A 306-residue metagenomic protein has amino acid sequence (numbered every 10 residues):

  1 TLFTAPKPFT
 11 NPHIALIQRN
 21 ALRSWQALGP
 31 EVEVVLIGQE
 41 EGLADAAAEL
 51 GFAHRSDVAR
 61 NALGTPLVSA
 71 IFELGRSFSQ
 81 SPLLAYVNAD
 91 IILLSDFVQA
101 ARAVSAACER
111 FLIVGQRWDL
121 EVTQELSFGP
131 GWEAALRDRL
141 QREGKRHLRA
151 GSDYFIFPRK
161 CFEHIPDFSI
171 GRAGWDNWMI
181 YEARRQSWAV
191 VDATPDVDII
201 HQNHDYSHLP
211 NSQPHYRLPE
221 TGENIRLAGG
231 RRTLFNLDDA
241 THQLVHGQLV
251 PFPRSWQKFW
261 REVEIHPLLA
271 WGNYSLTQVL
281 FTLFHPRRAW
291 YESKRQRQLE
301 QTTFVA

Functional and structural regions predicted by a protein language model:
T1-L22: N-proximal low-complexity "stem/linker" segments adjacent to membrane-targeting elements
T1-P8, F168-A306: C-terminal catalytic/acceptor-binding lobe
N11-P12, E41-A46, E121-Q124: Short, charged/polar "capping" segments at the starts of alpha-helices and the immediately preceding loops
Q18-V32: Short, acidic, metal-binding catalytic loop of nucleotide-sugar glycosyltransferases
V32-Q39, I113-V114: Short, hydrophobic beta-strand segments that form beta-sheet elements in well-ordered domains
L36-V87, L94: Active-site-proximal specificity loops/subdomain of glycosyltransferases
R76, I92-Y181: Conserved catalytic core of nucleotide-sugar-dependent glycosyltransferases
